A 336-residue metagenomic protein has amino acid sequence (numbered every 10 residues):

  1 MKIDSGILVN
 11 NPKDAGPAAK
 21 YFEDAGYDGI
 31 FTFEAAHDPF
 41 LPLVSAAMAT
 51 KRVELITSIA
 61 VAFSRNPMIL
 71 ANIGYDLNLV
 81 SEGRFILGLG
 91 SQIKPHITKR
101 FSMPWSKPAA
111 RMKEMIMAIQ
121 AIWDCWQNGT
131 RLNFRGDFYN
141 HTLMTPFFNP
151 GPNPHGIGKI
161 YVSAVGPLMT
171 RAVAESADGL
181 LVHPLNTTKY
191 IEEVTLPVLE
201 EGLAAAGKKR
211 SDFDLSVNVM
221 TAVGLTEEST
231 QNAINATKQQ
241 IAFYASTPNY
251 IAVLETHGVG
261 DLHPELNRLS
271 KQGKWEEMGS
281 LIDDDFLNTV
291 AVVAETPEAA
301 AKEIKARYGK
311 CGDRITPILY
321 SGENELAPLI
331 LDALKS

Functional and structural regions predicted by a protein language model:
M1-S336: Active-site-adjacent structural elements that line small-molecule/cofactor binding pockets in enzymes
